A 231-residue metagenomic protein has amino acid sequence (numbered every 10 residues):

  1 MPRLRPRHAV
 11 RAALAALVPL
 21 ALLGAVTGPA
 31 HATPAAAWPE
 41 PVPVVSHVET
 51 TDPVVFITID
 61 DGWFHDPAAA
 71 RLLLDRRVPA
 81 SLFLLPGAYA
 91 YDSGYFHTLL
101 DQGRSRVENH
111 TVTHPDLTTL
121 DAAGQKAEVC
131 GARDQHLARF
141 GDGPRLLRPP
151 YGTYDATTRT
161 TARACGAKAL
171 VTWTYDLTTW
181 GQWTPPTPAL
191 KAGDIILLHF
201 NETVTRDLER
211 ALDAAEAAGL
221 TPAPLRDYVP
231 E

Functional and structural regions predicted by a protein language model:
M1-T33: Secretory targeting and sorting signals
A35-N109, T113-D116, Q135: Active-site beta->alpha N-cap acidic-glycine motif
V54, A68, G94, G124-G131 (+3 more regions): Extracytoplasmic/secreted proteins, especially bacterial periplasmic and envelope-associated proteins
V55-I59, A80-L84, R106-N109, R145-R148 (+3 more regions): Structural recognition of the beta-strand scaffold that forms the well-ordered cores of secreted hydrolase catalytic
G62-H65, L84-S93, D116-A123, R148-Y154 (+2 more regions): Acidic-and-aromatic substrate-binding clefts and catalytic sites of carbohydrate-active enzymes
L74, V78-P79, R106, A122-D155 (+1 more regions): CE4/NodB-like, metal-dependent polysaccharide N-deacetylase domain that modifies extracellular/periplasmic N-acetylated
G143, T153-L190, P222-E231: His/Asp/Glu-enriched short active-site or ligand-binding loop at hydrolase and phosphoryl-transfer sites
V204-E231: Binuclear metal-dependent phosphoesterase catalytic core
